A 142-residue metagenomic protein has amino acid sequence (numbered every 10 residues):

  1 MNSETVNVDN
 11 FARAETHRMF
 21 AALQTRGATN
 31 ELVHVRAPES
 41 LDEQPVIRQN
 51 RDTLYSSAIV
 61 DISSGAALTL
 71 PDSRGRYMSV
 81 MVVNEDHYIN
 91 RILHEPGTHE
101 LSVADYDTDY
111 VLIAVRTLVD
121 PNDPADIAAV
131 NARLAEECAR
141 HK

Functional and structural regions predicted by a protein language model:
M1-K142: A compositional/structural signature for long, glycine/proline-rich flexible linkers and loops on extracytoplasmic
